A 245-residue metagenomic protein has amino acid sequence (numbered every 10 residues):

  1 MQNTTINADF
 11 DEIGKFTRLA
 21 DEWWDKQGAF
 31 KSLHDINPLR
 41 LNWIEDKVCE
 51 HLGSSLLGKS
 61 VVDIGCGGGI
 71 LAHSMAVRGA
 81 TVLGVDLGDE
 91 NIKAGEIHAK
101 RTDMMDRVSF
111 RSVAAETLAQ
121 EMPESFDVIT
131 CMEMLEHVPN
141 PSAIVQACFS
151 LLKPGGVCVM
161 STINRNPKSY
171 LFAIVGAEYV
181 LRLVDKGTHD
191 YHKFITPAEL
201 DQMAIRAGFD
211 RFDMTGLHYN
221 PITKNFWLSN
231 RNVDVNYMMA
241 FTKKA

Functional and structural regions predicted by a protein language model:
M1-K26: N-terminal, positively charged/glycine-rich alpha-helical extensions of SAM-dependent methyltransferases
T17-P38, N42: Class I SAM-dependent transferase core
D35-L57: Conserved alpha-helix/loop element of class I SAM-dependent methyltransferases that forms part of the SAM/SAH-binding
C49-S54, K59-P167, P197, M239-K243: Conserved SAM-binding loop
V159-L181: Conserved class I S-adenosyl-L-methionine
R182-E199: Acceptor-substrate binding/catalytic loop of class I
F209-N220: Conserved S-adenosyl-L-methionine
F226-A245: Core SAM-dependent methyltransferase catalytic element
